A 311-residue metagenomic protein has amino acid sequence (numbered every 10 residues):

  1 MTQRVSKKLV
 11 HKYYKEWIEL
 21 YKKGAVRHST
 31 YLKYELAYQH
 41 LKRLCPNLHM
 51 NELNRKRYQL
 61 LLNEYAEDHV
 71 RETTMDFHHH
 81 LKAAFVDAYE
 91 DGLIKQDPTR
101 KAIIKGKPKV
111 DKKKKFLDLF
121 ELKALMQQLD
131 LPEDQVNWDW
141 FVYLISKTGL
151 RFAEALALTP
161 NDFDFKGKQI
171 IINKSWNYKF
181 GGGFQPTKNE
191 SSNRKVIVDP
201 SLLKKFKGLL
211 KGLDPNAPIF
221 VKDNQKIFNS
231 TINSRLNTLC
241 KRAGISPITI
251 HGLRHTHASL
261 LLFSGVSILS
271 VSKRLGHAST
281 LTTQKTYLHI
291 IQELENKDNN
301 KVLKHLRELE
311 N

Functional and structural regions predicted by a protein language model:
Q3-K8, I18-L93, E133-D134, K226-N229 (+1 more regions): N-terminal core-binding DNA-recognition domain of tyrosine site-specific recombinases/integrases
Y34, L122, N137-D139, N229 (+2 more regions): Short, leucine-enriched amphipathic alpha-helices that occur as contiguous helical runs
N51, I94-Q96, P108-Q127, F180-P200 (+1 more regions): DNA breakage-rejoining catalytic core of tyrosine-based enzymes
M75, E90, I94-K95, T99-L156 (+1 more regions): Basic, Lys/Arg- and aromatic-enriched nucleic-acid-binding interface segment
E90, Y143, K147-L150, E154 (+3 more regions): C-terminal catalytic core of tyrosine-transesterase DNA break-rejoin enzymes
D118, L122, D199-I245: Active-site/catalytic core of tyrosine-dependent DNA strand-transfer enzymes
L125, G181-P186, K285, H289-N311: DNA/chromatin major-groove-contacting recognition/catalytic segments
G167, P186-N193, I197-L202, G208 (+1 more regions): C-terminal secondary-structure termini that scaffold catalytic or DNA-interacting sites
